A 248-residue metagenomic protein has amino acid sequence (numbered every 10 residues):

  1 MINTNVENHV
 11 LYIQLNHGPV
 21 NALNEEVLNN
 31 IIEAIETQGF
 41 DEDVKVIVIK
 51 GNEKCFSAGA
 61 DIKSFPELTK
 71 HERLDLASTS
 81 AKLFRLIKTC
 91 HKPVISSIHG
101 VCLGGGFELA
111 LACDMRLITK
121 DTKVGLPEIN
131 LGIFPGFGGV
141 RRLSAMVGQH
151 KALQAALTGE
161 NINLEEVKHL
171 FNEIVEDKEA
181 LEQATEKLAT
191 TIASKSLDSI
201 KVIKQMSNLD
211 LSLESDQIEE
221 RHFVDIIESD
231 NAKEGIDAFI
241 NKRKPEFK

Functional and structural regions predicted by a protein language model:
M1-N52, R85: Conserved CoA-thioester-binding segment of acyl-CoA-metabolizing enzymes
E36, F40, V46, I62-H99 (+1 more regions): An acidic, glycine-rich surface segment that forms the CoA-thioester-binding/catalytic face of crotonase-fold enzymes
K54-I62: Amphipathic alpha-helical interaction surfaces in cytosolic regulatory modules
G59, L74-A77, A81, G104 (+2 more regions): Glycine-rich phosphate-binding loop at the start of an alpha helix
G59-A60, L143, K151-E160: Short helix- or helix-capping micro-motifs that position conserved polar/aromatic residues at function-defining sites
R85-L131: Glycine-rich beta-to-alpha active-site loop
L117-T122, F171-Q217, E228-D230, E246-K248: C-terminal long alpha-helix characteristic of the crotonase
